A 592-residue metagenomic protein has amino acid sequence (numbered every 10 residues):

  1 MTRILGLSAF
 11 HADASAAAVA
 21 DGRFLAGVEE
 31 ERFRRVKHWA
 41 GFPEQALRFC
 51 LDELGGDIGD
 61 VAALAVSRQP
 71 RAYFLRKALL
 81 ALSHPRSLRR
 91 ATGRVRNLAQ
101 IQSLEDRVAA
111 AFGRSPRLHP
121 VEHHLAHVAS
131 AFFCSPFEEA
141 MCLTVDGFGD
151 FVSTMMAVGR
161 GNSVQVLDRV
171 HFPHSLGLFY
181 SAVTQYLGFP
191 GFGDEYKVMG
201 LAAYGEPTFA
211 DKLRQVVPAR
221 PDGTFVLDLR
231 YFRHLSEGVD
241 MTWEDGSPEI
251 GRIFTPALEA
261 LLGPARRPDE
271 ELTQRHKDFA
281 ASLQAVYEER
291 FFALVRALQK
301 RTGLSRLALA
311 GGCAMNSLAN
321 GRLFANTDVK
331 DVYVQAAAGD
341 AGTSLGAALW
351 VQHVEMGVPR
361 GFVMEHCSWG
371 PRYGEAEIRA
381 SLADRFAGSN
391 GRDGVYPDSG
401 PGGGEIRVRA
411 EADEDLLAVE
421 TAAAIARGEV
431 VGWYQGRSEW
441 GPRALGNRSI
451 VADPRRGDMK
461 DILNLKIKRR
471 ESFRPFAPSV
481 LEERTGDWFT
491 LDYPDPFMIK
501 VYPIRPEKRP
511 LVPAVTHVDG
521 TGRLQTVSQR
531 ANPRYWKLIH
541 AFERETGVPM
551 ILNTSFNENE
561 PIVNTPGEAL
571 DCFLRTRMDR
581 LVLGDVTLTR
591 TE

Functional and structural regions predicted by a protein language model:
M1-L5: Extreme N-terminal starter segment of soluble prokaryotic enzymes
F10-A26, R34-A40, L80, S87-R89 (+9 more regions): Flexible beta->alpha loop and helix N-cap segments adjacent to enzyme active/binding sites
E31-G56, F291: N-terminal phosphate-binding loop and adjacent alpha-helix
Q45-E53, L64-R68, L538, T546-V548: Short HxH-centered metal-ligating active-site micro-motif
R48-A62, A111-F112, V295-G303: Phosphate/pyrophosphate-binding loops at sites that engage ATP/ADP/AMP, CoA/4′-phosphopantetheine, polyphosphate
D57-R107, A129-S130: Short beta-strand-loop/turn "lid" adjacent to the catalytic site in phosphate-handling enzymes
P268-L294: Adenine-nucleotide phosphate-binding core of ATP-dependent small-molecule kinases
